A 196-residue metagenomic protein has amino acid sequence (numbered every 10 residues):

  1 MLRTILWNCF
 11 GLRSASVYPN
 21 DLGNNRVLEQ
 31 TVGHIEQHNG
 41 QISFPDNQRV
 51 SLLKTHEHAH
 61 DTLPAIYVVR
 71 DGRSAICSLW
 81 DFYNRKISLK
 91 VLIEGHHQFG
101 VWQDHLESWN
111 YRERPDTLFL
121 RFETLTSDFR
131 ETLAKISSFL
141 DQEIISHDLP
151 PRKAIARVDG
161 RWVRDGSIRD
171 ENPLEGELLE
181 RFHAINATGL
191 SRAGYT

Functional and structural regions predicted by a protein language model:
M1-P45, R157, R161: PAPS-dependent sulfotransferase catalytic core
R3, L133, N186: Generic structural marker for isolated residues within well-ordered, non-membrane alpha-helices of soluble domains
C9, L79-Y83, I185-G189: Alpha-helix boundary/capping residues
R13, V17, N84-R85, K135-S137 (+1 more regions): Hydrophobic alpha-helical segments
D46-L149, K153-E180: PAPS-dependent sulfotransferase catalytic domain
L178-T196: C-terminal accessory extensions appended to soluble enzyme cores
